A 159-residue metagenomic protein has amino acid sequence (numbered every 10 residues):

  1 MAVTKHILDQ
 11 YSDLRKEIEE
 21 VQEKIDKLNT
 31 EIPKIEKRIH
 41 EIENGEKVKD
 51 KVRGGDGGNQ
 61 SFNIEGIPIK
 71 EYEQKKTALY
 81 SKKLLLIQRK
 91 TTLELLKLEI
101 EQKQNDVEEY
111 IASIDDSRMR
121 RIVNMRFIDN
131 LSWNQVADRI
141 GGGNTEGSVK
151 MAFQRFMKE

Functional and structural regions predicted by a protein language model:
M1-Y110: N-terminal interaction/assembly modules
I111, N134, E146-V149: Alpha-helical transmembrane segments and membrane-interface helix-loop junctions in multi-pass membrane proteins
D116-D129: Short amphipathic alpha helix immediately N-terminal
I122-V123, V136-D138: Hydrophobic positions on the alpha-helical face of helix-turn-helix-like DNA-binding modules
N130-L131, N144: Residue-level signal for the short linker/turn that defines the boundary of a DNA-recognition helix
S132, R139-I140: Acidic/histidine-enriched, beta-strand-rich ligand/metal-binding domains
I140-A152: Short, basic interhelical loop/turn and adjoining N-cap of the next helix at nucleic-acid- or acidic-partner-contacting
F153, M157: DNA major-groove recognition helix of helix-turn-helix
